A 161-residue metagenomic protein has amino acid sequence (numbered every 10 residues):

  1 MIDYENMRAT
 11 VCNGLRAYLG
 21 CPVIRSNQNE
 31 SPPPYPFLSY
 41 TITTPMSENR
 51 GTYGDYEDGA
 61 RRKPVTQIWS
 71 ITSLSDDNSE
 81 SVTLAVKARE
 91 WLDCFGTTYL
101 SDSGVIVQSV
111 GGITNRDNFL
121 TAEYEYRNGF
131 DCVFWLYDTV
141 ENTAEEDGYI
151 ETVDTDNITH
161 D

Functional and structural regions predicted by a protein language model:
M1-G59, D147-D161: Small/polar-rich, solvent-exposed N-terminal microdomains that initiate assembly or binding
I2-N6, S75, S79-V82: Soluble non-cytosolic domains of exported or imported proteins
C21, F37-S39, W69, V105 (+1 more regions): A broad, low-specificity signal marking well-ordered, structured residues that form hydrophobic/aromatic
I24, T41, T72, Q108-G111 (+1 more regions): Residues in well-ordered beta-strands of folded domains
E48, S79, D138-N142: Residue-level signal for secondary-structure boundary sites
R61-S79, Y126-L136: Oligomerization/assembly interface segments of phage tail-like spikes and tubes
L84-E90: Short amphipathic alpha-helices in soluble, non-transmembrane regions that often serve as interface/regulatory elements
W91-E141: Acidic-leaning, charged glycine-interspersed low-complexity segments
